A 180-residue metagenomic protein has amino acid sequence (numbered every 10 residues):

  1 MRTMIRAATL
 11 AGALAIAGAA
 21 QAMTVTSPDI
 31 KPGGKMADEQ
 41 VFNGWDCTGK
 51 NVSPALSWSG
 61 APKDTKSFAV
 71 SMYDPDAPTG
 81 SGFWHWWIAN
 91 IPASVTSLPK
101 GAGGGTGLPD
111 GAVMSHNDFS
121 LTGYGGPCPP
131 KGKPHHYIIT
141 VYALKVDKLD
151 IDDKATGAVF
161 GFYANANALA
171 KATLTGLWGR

Functional and structural regions predicted by a protein language model:
M1, A19-A20: Short linear, low-complexity motifs centered on an aromatic residue
M1-A7: Positively charged n-region of N-terminal signal peptides that target proteins for export
A7-A17: Bacterial N-terminal signal peptides
Q21-R180: N-terminus-centered regions that define maturation/targeting leaders and the start of the first functional domain
